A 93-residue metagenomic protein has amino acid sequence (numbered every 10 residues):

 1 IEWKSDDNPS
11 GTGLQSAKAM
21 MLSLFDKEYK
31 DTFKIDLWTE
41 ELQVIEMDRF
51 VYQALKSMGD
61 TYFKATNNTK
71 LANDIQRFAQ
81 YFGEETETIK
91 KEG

Functional and structural regions predicted by a protein language model:
E2-A65: Active-site- and interface-proximal helix/loop "cap" or "latch" segments in soluble metabolic and energy-transducing
K56-G93: C-terminal charged interaction modules
